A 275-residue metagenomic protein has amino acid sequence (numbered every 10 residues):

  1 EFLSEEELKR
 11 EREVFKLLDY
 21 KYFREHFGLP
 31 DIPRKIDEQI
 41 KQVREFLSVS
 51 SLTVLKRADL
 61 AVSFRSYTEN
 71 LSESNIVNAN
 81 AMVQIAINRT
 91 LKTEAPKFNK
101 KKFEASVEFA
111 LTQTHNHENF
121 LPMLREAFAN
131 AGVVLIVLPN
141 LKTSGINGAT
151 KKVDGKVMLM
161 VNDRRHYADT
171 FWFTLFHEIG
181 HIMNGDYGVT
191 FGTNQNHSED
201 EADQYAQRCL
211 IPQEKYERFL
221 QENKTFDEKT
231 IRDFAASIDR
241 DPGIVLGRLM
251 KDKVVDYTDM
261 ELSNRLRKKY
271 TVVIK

Functional and structural regions predicted by a protein language model:
E1-K275: Active-site hotspot residues in diverse enzymes, especially metal/ion-binding acidic/histidine motifs
